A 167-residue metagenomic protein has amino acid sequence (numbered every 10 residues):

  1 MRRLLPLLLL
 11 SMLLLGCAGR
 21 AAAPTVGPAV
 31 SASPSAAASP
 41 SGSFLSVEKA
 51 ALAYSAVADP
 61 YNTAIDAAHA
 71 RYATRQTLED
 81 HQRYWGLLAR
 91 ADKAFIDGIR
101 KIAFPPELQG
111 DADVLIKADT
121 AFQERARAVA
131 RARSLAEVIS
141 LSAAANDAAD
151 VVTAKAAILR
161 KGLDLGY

Functional and structural regions predicted by a protein language model:
R2-L10: Sec-dependent signal peptide recognition, specifically the positively charged N-region followed immediately by
L7-L8, T25, V138: Intrinsically disordered, low-complexity segments enriched in polar/charged small residues
L9-L10, G27, G162, Y167: Enrichment for repetitive, rod-forming helical segments
L13-G16: C-terminal motif of bacterial Sec signal peptides marking the signal peptidase cleavage site
A18-A21: Bacterial signal peptide processing site
V26-A53: Post-signal peptide N-terminal segment of mature Sec-exported envelope proteins
S43-R133, E137-Y167: Alpha-helical segments in soluble extracytoplasmic regions
